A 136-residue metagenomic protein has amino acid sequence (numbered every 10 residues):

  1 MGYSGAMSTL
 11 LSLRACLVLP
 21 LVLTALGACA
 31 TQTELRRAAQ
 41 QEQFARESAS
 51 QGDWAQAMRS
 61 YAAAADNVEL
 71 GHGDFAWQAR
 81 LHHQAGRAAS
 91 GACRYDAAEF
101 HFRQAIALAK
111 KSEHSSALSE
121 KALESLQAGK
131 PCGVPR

Functional and structural regions predicted by a protein language model:
L23-F44: Bacterial Sec signal peptide processing site at the extreme N-terminus
A30, N67-F75, K110-S115: Flexible helix-coil transition and linker loops at the boundaries of alpha-helical arrays
L35-R36, A76, A117: Residue signature of alpha-solenoid helical repeat architecture, marking inter-repeat boundaries and helix-start
Q40, D74, L81, S119-A122: The tetratricopeptide repeat
A62-V68, Q104-L108: Amphipathic alpha-helical segments of tetratricopeptide repeats
